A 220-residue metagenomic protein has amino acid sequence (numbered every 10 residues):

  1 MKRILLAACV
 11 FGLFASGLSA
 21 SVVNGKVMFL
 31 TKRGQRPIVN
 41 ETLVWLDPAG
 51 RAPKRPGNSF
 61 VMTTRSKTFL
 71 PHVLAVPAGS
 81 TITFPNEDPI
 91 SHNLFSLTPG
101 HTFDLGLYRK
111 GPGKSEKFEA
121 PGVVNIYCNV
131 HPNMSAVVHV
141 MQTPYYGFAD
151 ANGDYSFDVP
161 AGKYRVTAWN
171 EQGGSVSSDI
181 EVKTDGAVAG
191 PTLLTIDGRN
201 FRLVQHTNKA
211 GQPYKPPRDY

Functional and structural regions predicted by a protein language model:
M1-I4: Positively charged n-region of N-terminal signal peptides that target proteins for export
A7-S16: Bacterial N-terminal signal peptides
A20-Y220: Extracytoplasmic copper-binding redox domains, predominantly the cupredoxin/blue-copper superfamily
